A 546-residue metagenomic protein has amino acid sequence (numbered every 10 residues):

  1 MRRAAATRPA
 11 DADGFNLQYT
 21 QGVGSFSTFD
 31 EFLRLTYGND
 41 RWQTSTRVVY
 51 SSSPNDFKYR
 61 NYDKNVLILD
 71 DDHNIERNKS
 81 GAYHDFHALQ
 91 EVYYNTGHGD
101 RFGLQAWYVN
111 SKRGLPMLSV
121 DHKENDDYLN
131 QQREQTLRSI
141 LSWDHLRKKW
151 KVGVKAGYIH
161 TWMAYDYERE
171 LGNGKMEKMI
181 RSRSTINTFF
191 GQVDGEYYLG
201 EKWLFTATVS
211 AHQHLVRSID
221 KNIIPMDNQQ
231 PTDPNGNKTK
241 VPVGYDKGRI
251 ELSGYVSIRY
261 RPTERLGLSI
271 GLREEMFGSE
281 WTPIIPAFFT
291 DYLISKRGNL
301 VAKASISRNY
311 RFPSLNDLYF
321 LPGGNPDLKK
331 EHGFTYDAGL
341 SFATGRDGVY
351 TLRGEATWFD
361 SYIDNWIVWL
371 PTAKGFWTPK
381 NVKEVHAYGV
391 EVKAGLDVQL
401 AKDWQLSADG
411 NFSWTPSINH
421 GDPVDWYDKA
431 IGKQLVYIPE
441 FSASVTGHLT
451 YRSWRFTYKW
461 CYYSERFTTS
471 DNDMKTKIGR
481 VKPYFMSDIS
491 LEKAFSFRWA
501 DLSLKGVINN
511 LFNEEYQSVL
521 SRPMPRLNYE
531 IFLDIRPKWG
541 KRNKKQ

Functional and structural regions predicted by a protein language model:
A6-Y37, T46-V48, E76-G81: Short strand-turn segments of transmembrane beta-barrel domains in outer membranes, especially the first one or two
Y37-N130: Periplasmic-side early beta-strands and strand-to-turn transitions of outer-membrane beta-barrels
W42, T46-V49, N55, K149-Y167 (+5 more regions): Membrane-embedded beta-barrel scaffold of Gram-negative outer-membrane proteins
S53-Y59, D364, L406, Y462-D471 (+2 more regions): C-terminal beta-signal and adjacent terminal beta-strands/loops of Gram-negative outer-membrane beta-barrel proteins
K79-D85, G99-V152, H160-T185: Flexible loop and strand-edge segments within Gram-negative outer membrane beta-barrel domains
K112, W162-A164, G278-I284, T290-Y292 (+6 more regions): Surface-exposed extracellular loop regions of Gram-negative outer-membrane beta-barrel proteins, predominantly
K202-L204, S210-H214, Q229-P231, G236-S361: Structural signature of Gram-negative outer-membrane beta-barrels, strongest in the C-terminal barrel of TonB-dependent
T263-R265, W358-Y362, N381-S470, D501: Gram-negative outer-membrane beta-barrel transporters
